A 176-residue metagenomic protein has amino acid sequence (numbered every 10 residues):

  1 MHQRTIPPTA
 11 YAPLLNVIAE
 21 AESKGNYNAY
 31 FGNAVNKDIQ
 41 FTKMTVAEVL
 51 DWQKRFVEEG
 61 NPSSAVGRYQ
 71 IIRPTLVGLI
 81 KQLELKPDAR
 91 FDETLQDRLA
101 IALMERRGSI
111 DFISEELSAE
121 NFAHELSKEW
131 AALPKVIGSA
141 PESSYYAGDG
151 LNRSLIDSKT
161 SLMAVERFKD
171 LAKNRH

Functional and structural regions predicted by a protein language model:
M1-A89, L99-H176: Cell-wall polysaccharide-cleaving catalytic domain and substrate-binding groove, primarily in peptidoglycan/chitin
Q96: Hydrophobic (often cysteine-bearing) scaffold residues that line and stabilize catalytic clefts of nucleotide/cofactor
